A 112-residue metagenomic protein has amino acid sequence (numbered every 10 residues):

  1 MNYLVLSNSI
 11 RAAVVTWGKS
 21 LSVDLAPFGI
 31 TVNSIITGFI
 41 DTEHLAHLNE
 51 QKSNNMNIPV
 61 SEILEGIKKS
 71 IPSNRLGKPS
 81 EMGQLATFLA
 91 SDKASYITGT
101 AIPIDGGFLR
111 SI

Functional and structural regions predicted by a protein language model:
M1-V5, P27-F28, N74, D92: Active-site loop immediately N-terminal to the catalytic Tyr-X3-Lys motif of short-chain dehydrogenase/reductase
I10-R11, G18: Active-site helix of classical SDR
G18-K19, G83-A86, A90: Short-chain dehydrogenase/reductase
A26, T31, I97-G99: Short, small/polar-rich loop/turn modules that mediate ligand/substrate recognition or access, typified
T31-D41, A90, P103-D105: Conserved SDR Rossmann-fold cofactor-binding beta-strand/turn motif
T37-H47, Q51: Short, flexible catalytic-loop segment of classical short-chain dehydrogenase/reductase
M56-P59, I71-M82, K93: A conserved structural motif in NAD(P)-dependent oxidoreductases
T87, T98-I112: Short C-terminal tail/terminal secondary-structure segment of NAD(P)H-dependent dehydrogenase/reductase domains
